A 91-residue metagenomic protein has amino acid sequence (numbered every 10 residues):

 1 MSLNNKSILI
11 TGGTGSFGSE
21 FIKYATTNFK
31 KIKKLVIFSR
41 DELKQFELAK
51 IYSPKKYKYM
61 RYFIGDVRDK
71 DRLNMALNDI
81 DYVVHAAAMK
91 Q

Functional and structural regions predicted by a protein language model:
M1-N4, Y57, R68: Catalytic, metal-anchored helix/loop core of enzyme active sites in primary metabolism
N4-N5, I80: Phosphate-coordination loops involved in phosphoryl transfer and adenosine-cofactor binding
K6-F29: N-terminal Rossmann NAD(P)H-binding glycine-rich loop of SDR-like oxidoreductase domains
L9, V36, F63: Conserved Rossmann-like nucleotide-binding pocket used by diverse enzymes that bind dinucleotide cofactors
K30-K44: Conserved glycine-rich Rossmann-like NAD(P)H-binding loop of the short-chain dehydrogenase/reductase
E47-Y57: Short, conserved SAM-binding/catalytic segment of Class I S-adenosyl-L-methionine-dependent methyltransferases
R61-Y82: Conserved Rossmann-fold cofactor-binding substructure of NAD(P)-dependent oxidoreductases
A86-K90: Conserved NAD(P)H cofactor-binding loop of Rossmann-fold oxidoreductase domains
